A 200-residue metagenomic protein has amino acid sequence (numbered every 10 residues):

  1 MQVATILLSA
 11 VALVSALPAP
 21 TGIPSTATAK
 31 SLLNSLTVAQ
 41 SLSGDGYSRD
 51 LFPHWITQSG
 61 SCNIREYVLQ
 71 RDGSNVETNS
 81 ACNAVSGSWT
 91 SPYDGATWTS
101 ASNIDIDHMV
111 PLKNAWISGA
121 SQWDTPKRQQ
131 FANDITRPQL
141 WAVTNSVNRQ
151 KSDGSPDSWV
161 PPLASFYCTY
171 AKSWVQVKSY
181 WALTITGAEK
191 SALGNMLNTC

Functional and structural regions predicted by a protein language model:
M1-P20: Fungal secretory targeting signals
V3, T28-L32, I64, T169 (+3 more regions): Exposed alpha-helical structural elements
A12, T57-Q58, T78, L140 (+2 more regions): Secretory pathway export signals and precursors
P18-A19, R49-I56, S155-P161, S179-Y180: Charged, low-complexity surface segments at secondary-structure and domain boundaries
G22-G95: Aromatic-lined ligand-binding clefts that engage carbohydrates, nucleic acids, or primary amines
D72, W89-C200: Domain-level detector of nuclease and nuclease-like folds in predominantly extracellular/periplasmic contexts
